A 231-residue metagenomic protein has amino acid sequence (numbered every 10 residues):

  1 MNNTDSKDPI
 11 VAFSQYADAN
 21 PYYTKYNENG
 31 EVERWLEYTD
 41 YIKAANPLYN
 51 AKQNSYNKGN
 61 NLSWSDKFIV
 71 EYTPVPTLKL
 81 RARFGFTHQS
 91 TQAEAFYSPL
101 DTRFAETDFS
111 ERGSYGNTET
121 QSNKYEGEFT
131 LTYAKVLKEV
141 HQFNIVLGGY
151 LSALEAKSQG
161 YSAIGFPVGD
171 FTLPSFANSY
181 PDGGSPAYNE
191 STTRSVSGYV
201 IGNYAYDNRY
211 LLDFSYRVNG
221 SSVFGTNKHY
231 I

Functional and structural regions predicted by a protein language model:
M1-S65, R81-S197, V223: Surface-exposed loop/interface segments of Gram-negative outer-membrane beta-barrel transport/assembly proteins
D66-Y72, F129-Y133, V200-Y206: Residues on the lipid-exposed face of transmembrane beta-strands in outer-membrane beta-barrel proteins
T73-V75, V136-V140, D207: Outer-membrane beta-barrel channels and translocator barrels
T77-L80, H141, R209-L212: Repeated loop/turn-to-beta-strand initiation elements of outer-membrane beta-barrel proteins
R83, G148, V200-A205, L212-S215: Exposed, low-structure sequence patches enriched in small/polar residues
L212-F224: Transmembrane beta-strand segments that form the barrel wall of outer-membrane beta-barrel proteins
